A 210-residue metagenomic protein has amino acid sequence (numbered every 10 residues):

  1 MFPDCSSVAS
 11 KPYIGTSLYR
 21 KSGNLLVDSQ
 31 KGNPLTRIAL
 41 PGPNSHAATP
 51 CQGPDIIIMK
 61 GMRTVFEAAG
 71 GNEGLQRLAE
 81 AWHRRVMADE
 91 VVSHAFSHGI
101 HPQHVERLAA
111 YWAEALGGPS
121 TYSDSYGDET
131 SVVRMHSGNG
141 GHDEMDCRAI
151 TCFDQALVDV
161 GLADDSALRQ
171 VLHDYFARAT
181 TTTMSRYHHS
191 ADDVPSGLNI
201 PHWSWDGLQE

Functional and structural regions predicted by a protein language model:
F2-P12, S17-S22: Low-acidity, Ser/Thr- and Arg-rich intrinsically disordered low-complexity segments
S6, T16, L25-L26, A47 (+1 more regions): Short, low-complexity, intrinsically disordered N-terminal modules that encode targeting/processing signals
I38-P41: N-terminal amphipathic/hydrophobic targeting modules at extreme N-termini, encompassing cleavable Sec/SRP-type signal
I56-R63, Q76-H188, D206-L208: Heme-based O2/NO sensor domains and their adjacent alpha-helical segments, primarily globin folds but also including
A68, D128, S196-N199: Surface/interface-facing alpha-helical segments and adjacent flexible terminal/loop regions used for partner/assembly
T181-P201: Short, contiguous alpha-helical
